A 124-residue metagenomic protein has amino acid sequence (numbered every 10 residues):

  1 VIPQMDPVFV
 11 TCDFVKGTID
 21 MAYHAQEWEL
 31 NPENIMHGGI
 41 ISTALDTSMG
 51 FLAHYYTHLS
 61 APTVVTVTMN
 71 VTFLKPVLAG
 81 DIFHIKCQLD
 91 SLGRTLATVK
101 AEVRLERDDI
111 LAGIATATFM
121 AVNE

Functional and structural regions predicted by a protein language model:
V1-W28: Non-catalytic linker/capping segments at the edges of enzyme domains
M5, V15-I19, T63-M69, D81-F83 (+2 more regions): A generic structural signal for short beta-strands and their flanking turns/coil linkers
D20-L52: Hot-dog-fold acyl-thioester-processing enzymes
Y23-A25, F73, A121: Hydrophobic residues in beta-strands and at strand termini
G39, T43, T47, T68-F73 (+2 more regions): Hydrophobic alpha-helical segments of small multi-pass membrane proteins
F51-H84: Hydrophobic beta-strand-centered segment that forms part of the acyl-chain substrate-binding groove
V77-A79, H84, Q88-E124: HotDog/MaoC-like acyl-thioester-processing domains
